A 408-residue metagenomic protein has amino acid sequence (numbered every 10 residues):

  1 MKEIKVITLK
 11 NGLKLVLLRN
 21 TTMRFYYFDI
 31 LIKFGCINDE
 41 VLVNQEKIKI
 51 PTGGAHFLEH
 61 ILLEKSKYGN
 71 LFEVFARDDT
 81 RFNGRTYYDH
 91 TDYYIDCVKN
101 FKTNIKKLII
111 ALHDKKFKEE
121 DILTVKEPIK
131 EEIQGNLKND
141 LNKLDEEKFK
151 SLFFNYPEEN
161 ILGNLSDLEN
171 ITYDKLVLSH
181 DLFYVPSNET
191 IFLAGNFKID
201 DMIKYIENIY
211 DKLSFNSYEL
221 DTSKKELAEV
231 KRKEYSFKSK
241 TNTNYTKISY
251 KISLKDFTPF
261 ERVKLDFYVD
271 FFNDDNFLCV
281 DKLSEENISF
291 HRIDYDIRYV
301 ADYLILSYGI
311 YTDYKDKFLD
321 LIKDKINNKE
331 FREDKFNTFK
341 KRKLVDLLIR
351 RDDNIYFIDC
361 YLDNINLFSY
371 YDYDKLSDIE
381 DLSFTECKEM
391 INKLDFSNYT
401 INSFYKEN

Functional and structural regions predicted by a protein language model:
M1-N70, V177-K282, N398-N408: His/Glu-rich zincin catalytic helix
V16, T80-N83, F290-D296: A short linear hydrophobic-aromatic micro-motif
N44-Q45, I61, D92-D96, F192-L193 (+2 more regions): Second-shell loop/turn segments in exported
S66-S179, D200, D320-D324, N328-N366 (+1 more regions): Acidic/histidine-enriched segments that form metal/cofactor-coordinating and catalytic pocket/exosite environments
G84-Y87, N160, D181-S187, S239-N242 (+2 more regions): Short, flexible turn/loop "capping" segments at secondary-structure junctions
T190-K198, K340-N408: C-terminal regions of mature proteins
S217-S223, F290-D296, R332-F339: Flexible, glycine/charged-enriched surface loops at secondary-structure junctions
K247-L254, D270-T312: A structural supersecondary motif
